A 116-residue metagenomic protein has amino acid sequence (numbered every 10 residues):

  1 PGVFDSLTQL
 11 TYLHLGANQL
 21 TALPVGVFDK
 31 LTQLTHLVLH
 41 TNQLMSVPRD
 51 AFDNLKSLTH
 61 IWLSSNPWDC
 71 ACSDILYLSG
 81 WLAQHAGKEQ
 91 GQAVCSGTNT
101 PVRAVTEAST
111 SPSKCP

Functional and structural regions predicted by a protein language model:
P1-G2, L7, L23-G26, L31 (+3 more regions): Canonical leucine-rich repeat
F4, F28, H36, F52 (+2 more regions): Short amphipathic alpha-helices and their capping/turn residues within compact interaction modules
L10-L15, L34-L39, I61-L63: Conserved hydrophobic beta-strand positions in leucine-rich repeat
H14, V38, F52, W68-C72: Intrinsic disorder
V38-Q43, P48: Short, amphipathic alpha-helical segments
H60-P116: Membrane-proximal C-terminal cap and juxtamembrane stalk of leucine-rich repeat ectodomains
